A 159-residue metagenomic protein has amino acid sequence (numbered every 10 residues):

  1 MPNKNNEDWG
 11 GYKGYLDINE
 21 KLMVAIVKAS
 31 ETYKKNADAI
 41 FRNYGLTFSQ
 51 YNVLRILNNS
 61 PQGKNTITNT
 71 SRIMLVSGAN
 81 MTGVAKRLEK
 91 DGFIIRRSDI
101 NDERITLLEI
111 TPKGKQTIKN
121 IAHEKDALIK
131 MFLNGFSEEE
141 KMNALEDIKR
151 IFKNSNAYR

Functional and structural regions predicted by a protein language model:
M1-G14, E139-R159: C-terminal regulatory/oligomerization modules of transcriptional regulators
M1-Y44: N-terminal leader segment of winged-helix/HTH proteins
N5-D8, K86-L145: Charged, amphipathic alpha-helical coiled-coil/dimerization segments
A25, N52-I56, Q116, N143: Pre-recognition alpha-helix immediately N-terminal to the DNA-recognition helix within helix-turn-helix or winged-helix
V27, R55-Q62, A122, K149: Short, locally clustered residues in the helix-turn-helix/winged-helix DNA-binding domain
K35-S77: N-terminal helix-turn-helix DNA-binding core of bacterial DNA-binding proteins
I67, A85-K86: Short, hydrophobic-biased segments on the C-terminal half of alpha helices that form "recognition helices"
